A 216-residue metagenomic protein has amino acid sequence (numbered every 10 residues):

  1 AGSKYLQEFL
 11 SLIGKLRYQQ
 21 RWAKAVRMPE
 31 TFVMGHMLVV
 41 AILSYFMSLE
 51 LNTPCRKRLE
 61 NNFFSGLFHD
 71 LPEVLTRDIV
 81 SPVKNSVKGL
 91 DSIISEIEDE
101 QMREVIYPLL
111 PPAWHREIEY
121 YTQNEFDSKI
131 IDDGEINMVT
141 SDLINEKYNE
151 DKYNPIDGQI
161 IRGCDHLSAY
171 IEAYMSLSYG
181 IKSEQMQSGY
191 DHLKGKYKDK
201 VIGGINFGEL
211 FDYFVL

Functional and structural regions predicted by a protein language model:
A1-L216: Alpha-helical, largely C-terminal catalytic domains that coordinate divalent metal ions via clustered Asp/Glu/His
